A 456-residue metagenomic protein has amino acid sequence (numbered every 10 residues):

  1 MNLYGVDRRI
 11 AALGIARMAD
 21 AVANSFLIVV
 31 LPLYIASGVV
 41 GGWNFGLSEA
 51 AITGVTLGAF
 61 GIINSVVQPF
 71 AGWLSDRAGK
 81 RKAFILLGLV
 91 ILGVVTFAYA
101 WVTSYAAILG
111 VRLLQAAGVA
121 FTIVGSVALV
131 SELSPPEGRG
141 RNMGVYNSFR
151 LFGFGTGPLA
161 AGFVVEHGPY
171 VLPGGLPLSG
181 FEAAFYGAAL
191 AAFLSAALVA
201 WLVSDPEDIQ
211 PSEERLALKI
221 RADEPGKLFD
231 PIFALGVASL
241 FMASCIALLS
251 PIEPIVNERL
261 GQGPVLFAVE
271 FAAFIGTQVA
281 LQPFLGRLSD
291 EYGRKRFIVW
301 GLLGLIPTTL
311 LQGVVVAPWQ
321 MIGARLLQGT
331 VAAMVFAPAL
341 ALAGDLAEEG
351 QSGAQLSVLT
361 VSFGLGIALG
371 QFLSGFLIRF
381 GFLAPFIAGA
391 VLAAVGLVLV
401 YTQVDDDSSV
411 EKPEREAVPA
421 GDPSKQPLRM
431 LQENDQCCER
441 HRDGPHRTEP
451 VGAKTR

Functional and structural regions predicted by a protein language model:
L3-G61, A234, A238, A243 (+1 more regions): Helix-loop boundary and gating motifs at the non-cytosolic
G54-G72, A272-F284: Central cavity-lining transmembrane alpha-helices of secondary-active solute carriers, predominantly the Major
G79, W101-T103, G293, V314-Q320: Helix-breaking motifs and short loop linkers at transmembrane-helix boundaries and internal kinks in secondary membrane
A83-F97, R296-L311: Structural signature of the two symmetry-related core transmembrane helices
A106-L114, T308, W319-L327: Paired small-residue
F121-P135, M334-E348: Intracellular juxtamembrane helix-capping segments at the cytosolic ends of symmetry-related transmembrane helices
A189-I209, G396-D405: C-terminal membrane-cytosol helix-exit motif in multi-pass small-molecule transporters
W201-E224, D407-P423: Flexible cytoplasmic inter-helical loops of multi-pass small-molecule transporters
